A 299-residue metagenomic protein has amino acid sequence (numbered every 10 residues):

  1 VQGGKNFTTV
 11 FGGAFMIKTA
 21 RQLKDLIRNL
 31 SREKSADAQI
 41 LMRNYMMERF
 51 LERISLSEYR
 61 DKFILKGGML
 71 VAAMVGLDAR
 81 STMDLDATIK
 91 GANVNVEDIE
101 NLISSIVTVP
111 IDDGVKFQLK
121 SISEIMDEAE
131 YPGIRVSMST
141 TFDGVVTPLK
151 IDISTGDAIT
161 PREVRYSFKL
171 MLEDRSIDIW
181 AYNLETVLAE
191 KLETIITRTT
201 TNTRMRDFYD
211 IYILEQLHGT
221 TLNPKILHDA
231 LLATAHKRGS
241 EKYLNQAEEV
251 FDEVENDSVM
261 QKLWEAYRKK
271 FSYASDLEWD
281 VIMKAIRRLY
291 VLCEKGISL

Functional and structural regions predicted by a protein language model:
Q2-F63, A72-S81, L85-L299: Structured mid-to-C-terminal alpha-helical surface segments
